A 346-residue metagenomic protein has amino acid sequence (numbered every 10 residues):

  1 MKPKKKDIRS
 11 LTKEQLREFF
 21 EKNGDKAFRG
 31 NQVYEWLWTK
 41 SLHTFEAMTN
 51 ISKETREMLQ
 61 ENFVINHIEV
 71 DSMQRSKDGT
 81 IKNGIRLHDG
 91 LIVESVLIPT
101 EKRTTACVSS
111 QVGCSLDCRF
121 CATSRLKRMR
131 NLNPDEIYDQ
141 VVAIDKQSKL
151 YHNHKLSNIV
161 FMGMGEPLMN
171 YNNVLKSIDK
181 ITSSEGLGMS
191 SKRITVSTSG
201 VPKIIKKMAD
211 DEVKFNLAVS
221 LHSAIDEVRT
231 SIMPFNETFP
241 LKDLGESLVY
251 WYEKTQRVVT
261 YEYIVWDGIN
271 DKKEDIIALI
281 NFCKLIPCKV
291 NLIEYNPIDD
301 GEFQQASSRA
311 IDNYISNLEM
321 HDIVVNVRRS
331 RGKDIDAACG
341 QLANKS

Functional and structural regions predicted by a protein language model:
M1-I92, P99, V249-R257, V265-S346: Auxiliary Fe-S-binding modules of radical SAM enzymes
K13, S115, V201-K203, I225-D226 (+1 more regions): Alpha-helix N-cap/helix-start and coil->helix boundary motif
S76, S109-S110, S197, S220: Short linear Ser/Thr-Pro motifs
I81, V93, T104-V108, L116 (+1 more regions): Generic beta-strand structural signal
L97-I98, N173: Residue-level structural signal for beta-strand termini and adjacent loop
P99-V142: Canonical Radical SAM [4Fe-4S] cluster-binding loop centered on the CxxxCxxC motif and its immediate flanking residues
D145-H321: Conserved AdoMet/S-adenosylmethionine-binding subsite of the radical SAM
